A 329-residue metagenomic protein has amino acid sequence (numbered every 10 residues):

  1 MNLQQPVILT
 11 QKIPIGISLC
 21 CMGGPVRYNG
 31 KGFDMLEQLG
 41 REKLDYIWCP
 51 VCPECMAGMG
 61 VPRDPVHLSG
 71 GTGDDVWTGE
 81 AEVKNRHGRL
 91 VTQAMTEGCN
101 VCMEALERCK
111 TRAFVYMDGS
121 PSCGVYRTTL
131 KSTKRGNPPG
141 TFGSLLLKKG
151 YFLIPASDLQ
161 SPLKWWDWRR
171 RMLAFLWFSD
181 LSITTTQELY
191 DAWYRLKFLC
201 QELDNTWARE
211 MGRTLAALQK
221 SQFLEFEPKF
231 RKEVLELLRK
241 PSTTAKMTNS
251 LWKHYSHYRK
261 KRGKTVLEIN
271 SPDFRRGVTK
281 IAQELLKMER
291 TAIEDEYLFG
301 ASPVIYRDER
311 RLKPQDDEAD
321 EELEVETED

Functional and structural regions predicted by a protein language model:
P14-C21, P50: Short, hydrophobic/glycine-enriched beta-strand segments
M22-G30: Short N-terminal binding/cap micro-motifs at the start of the first secondary-structure element
K31-C49: Short catalytic helix/loop segments, enriched in acidic residues and glycine and frequently bearing histidine
M56-G71: N-terminal beta-loop-helix "entrance" segment that forms/cooperates in small-molecule cofactor or anionic ligand
W77-V101, N137-L224: Divalent-metal-activated hydrolytic enzyme cores
R112-M117: Short glycine-rich phosphate-binding loop at a beta-alpha junction
G119-S144: Short Gly/Thr/Asp-enriched flexible loops that form oxyanion-binding sites at enzyme active sites
S221, E225-D329: Extended non-globular C-terminal regions
